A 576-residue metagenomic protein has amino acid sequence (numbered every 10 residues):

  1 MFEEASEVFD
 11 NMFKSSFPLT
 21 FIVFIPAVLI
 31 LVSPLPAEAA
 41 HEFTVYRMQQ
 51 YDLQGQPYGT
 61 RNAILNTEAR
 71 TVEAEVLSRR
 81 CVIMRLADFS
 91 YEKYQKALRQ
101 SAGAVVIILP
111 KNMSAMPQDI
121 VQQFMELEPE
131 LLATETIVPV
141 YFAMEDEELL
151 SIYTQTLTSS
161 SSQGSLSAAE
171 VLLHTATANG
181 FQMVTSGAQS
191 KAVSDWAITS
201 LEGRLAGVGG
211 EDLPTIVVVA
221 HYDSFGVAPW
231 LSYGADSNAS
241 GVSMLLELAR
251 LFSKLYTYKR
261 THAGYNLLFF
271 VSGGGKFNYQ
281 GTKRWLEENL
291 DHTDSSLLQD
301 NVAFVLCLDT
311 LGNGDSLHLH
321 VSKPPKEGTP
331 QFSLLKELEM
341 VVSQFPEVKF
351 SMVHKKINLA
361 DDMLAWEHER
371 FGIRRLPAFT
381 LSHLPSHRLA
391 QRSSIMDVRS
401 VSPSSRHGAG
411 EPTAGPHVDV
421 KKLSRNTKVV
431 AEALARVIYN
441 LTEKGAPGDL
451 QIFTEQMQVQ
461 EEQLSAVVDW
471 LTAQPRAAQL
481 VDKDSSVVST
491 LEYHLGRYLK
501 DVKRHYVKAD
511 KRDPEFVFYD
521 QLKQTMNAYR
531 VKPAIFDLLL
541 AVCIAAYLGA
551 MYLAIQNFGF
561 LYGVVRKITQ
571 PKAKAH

Functional and structural regions predicted by a protein language model:
M1-H576: Secretory-pathway/membrane protein signature
